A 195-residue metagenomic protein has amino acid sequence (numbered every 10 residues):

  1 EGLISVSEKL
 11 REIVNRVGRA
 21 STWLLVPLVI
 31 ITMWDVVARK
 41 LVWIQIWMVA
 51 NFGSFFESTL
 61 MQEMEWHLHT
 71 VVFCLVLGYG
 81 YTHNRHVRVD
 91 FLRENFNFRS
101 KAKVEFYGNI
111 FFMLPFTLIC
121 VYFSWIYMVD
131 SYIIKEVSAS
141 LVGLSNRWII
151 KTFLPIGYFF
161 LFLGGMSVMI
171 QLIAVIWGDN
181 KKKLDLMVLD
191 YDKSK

Functional and structural regions predicted by a protein language model:
E1-K195: Alpha-helical transmembrane segments and membrane-interface helix-loop junctions in multi-pass membrane proteins
